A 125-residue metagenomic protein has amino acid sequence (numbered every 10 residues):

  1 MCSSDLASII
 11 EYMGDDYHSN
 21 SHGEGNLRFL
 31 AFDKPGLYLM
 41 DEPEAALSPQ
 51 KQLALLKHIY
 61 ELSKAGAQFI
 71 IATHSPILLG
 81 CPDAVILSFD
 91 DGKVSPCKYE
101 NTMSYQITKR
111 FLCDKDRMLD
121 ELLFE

Functional and structural regions predicted by a protein language model:
M1-S3: Short, small-residue-biased leader/transition segments that mark boundaries at the very start of proteins
L6-A7, G66: Amphipathic alpha-helical interaction segments
A7-K34, P43-L53: Conserved ABC ATPase signature
L37-L39: Walker B motif beta-strand of ABC-family P-loop ATPases
D41, I71-A72: Conserved D-loop beta-strand region of ABC ATPase nucleotide-binding domains
Q50-Q68, S75-E125: C-terminal lobe/lid and adjacent interdomain/linker elements of RecA-like ASCE P-loop ATPase modules
